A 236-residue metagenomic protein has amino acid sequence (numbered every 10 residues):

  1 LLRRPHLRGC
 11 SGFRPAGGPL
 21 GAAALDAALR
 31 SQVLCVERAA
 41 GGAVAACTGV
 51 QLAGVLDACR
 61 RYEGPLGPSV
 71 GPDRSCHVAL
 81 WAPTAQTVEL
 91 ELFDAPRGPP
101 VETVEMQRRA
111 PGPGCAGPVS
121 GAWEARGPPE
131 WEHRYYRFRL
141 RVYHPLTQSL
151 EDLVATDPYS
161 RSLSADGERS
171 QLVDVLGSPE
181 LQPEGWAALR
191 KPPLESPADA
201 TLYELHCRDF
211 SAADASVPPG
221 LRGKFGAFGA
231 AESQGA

Functional and structural regions predicted by a protein language model:
L2-D73, C115-A227: The feature marks proteins involved in alpha-glucan
A46-T48, V88, P100-V104, E151: Short beta-strand segments
R74-V78: Structural beta-strand segments of beta-rich domains
W81-V88: Short proline/glycine-enriched turn/loop motifs at strand-loop junctions of beta-rich domains
V88-L90, Y136: Short beta-strand elements bearing conserved aromatic residues within extracellular beta-rich modules
F93-P99, Y143: Change "in extracellular beta-sheet-rich domains … of secreted and cell-surface proteins" to "in beta-sheet-rich domains
T103-P118: Ser/Thr-rich low-complexity repeats and stalk/linker segments
S233-A236: Catalytic domains of carbohydrate-active enzymes, especially glycoside hydrolases
